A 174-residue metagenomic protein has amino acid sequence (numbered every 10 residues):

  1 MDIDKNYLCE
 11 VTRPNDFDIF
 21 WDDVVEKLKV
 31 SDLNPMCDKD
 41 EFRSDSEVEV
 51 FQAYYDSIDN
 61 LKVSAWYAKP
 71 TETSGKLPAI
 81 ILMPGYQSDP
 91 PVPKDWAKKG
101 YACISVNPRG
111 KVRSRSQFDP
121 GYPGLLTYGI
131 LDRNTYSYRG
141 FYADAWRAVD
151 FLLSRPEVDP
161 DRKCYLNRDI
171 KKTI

Functional and structural regions predicted by a protein language model:
M1-V48: N-terminal targeting or regulatory segments adjacent to alpha/beta-hydrolase or S9 domains
V50, K62, P160: Short coil/loop residues immediately preceding or within conserved phosphate-binding loops of NTP-utilizing enzyme
F51-S57: Short beta-strand segments that buttress and anchor functional surface loops
S57, L82-Y86, D169: Glycine-rich His-Gly loop
S64-T71, G75-Q87, C103: Short beta-strand element of the alpha/beta-hydrolase
P91-A143: Cap/lid segment of the alpha/beta-hydrolase catalytic domain
L126-D169: Gly/Ser-rich "nucleophile elbow"/oxyanion-hole loop immediately N-terminal to the catalytic nucleophile in hydrolases
K171-T173: Catalytic nucleophile loop
